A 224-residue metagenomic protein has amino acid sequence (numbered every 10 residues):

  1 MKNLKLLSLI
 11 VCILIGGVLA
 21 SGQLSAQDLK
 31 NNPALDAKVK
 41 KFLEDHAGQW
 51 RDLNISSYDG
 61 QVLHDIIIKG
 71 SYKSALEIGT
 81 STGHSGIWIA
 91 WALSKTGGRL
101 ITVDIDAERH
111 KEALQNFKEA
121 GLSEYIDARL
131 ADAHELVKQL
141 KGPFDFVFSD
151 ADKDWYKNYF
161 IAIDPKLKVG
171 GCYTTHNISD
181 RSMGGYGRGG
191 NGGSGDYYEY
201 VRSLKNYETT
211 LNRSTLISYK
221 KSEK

Functional and structural regions predicted by a protein language model:
L4-K5, A20-F146, K153-K224: A short alpha-helical cap/connector motif
S8-V18: Bacterial N-terminal signal peptides
